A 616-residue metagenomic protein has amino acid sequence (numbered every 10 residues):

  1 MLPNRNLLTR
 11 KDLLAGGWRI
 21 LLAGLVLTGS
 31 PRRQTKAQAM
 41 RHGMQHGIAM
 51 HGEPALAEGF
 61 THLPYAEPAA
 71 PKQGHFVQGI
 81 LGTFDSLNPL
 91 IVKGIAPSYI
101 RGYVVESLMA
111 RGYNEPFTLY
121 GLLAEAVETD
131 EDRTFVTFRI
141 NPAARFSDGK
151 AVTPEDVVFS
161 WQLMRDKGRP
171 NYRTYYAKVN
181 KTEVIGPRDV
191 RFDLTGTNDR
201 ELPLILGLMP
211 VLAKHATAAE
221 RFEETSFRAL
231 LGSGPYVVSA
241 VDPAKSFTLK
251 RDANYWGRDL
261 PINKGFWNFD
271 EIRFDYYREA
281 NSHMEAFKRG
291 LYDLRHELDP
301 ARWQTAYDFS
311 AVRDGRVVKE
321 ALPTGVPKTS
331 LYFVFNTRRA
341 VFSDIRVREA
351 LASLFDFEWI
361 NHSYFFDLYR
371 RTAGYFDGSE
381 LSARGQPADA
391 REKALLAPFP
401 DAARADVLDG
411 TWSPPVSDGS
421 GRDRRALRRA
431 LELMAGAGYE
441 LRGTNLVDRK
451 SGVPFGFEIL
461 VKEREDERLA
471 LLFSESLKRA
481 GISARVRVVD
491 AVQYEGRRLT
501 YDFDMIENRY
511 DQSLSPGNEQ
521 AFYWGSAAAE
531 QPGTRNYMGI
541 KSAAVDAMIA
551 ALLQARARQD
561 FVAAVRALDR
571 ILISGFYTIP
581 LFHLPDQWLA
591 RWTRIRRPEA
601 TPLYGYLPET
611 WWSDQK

Functional and structural regions predicted by a protein language model:
M1-T28, R33: N-terminal secretory signal peptides
R19-I20, H42, I80, I95-Y99 (+8 more regions): Detector for C-terminal structural segments
P31, K181-V184, S239-K250, D275-R339 (+4 more regions): Extracellular/periplasmic solute-recognition and catalytic clefts
M40-E131, R139, Q162, L231: N-terminal lobe/hinge region of extracytoplasmic solute-binding protein
L56, A66-P71, K93-Y99, A126-P170 (+5 more regions): Aromatic- and charge-enriched surface segment that lines or borders ligand/interaction sites
V105-E115, Q162, L206-R273, R278-S282 (+3 more regions): Gly/Pro-rich hinge or "lid" segments in bacterial periplasmic/extracellular proteins
R139, R173-T217, S233-D242, Q386-F399: Surface-exposed binding/hinge segments that line and control ligand-binding clefts or catalytic entry sites
N141, E224, G257-D308, E349 (+4 more regions): Ligand-site clamp/hinge motif
